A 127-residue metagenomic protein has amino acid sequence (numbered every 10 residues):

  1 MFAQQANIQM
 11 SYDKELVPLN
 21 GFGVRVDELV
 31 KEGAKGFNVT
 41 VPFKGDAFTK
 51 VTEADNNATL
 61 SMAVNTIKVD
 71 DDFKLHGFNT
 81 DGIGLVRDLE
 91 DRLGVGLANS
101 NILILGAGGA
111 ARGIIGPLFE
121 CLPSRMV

Functional and structural regions predicted by a protein language model:
M1-L93: Phosphate/diphosphate ligand-binding glycine-rich loop within oxidoreductases
V30, D71, A98-N99, L122: Residue-level preference for short coil/turn positions at secondary-structure junctions
G77-G82, L89, L93, A98-E120: Glycine-rich adenosine-cofactor-binding loop
C121-V127: NAD(P)-binding Rossmann-fold cofactor-contacting core
